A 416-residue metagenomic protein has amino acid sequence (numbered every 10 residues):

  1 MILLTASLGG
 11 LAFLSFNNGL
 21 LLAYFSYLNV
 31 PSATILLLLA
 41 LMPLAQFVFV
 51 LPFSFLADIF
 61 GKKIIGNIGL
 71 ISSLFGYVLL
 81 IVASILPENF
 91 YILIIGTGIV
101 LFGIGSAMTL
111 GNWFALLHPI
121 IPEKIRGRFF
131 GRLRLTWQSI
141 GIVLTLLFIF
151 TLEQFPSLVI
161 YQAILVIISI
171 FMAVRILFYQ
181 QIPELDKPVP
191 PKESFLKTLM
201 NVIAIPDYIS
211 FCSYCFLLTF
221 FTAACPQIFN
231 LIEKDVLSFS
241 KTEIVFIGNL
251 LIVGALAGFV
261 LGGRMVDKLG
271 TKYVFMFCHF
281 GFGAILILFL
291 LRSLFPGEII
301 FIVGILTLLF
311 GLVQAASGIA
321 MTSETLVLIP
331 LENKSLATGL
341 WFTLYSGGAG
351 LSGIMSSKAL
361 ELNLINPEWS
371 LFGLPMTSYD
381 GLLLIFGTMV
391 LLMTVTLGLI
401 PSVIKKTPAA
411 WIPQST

Functional and structural regions predicted by a protein language model:
M1, E184-S213, A410-T416: Juxtamembrane intracellular "pre-TM" segments in multi-pass secondary transporters
M1-V48, D207-G248, G353, S357: Helix-loop boundary and gating motifs at the non-cytosolic
A23-Y27, I81-L86, G141-V159, G350-P375: Transmembrane alpha-helix termini and helix-breaking/packing motifs in multi-pass membrane transporters
F49-I64, G258-T271, L360: Helix-to-loop junctions at the C-terminal end of transmembrane segments in multipass secondary transporters
I59-L74, L158, D267-G281: Cytoplasmic membrane-interface "Motif A"-like loop-to-helix N-cap segments of 12-TM Major Facilitator Superfamily
I71-N89, F280-E298: C-terminal ends and interior cores of transmembrane alpha-helices in multi-pass membrane transporters/permeases
S106-I121, A316-P330: Intracellular juxtamembrane helix-capping segments at the cytosolic ends of symmetry-related transmembrane helices
S169-K187, M393-P401: C-terminal membrane-cytosol helix-exit motif in multi-pass small-molecule transporters
